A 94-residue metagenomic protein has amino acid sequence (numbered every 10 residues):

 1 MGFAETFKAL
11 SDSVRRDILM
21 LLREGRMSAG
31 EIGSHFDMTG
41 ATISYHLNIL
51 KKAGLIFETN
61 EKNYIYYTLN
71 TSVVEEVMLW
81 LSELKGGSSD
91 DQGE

Functional and structural regions predicted by a protein language model:
G2, K8, E24, V74-E94: Amphipathic alpha-helical dimerization/coiled-coil segments that flank or bridge DNA-binding/regulatory modules
G2-T42, E61-V73: N-terminal helix-turn-helix DNA-binding core of bacterial DNA-binding proteins
S13, D17, L50, E76 (+1 more regions): Solvent-exposed, charged/polar functional surfaces in cytosolic regulatory/catalytic domains
S34, Y45, K51-K52: Alpha-helical residues within the helix-turn-helix
T42-H46, K85: Short alpha-helical linear motifs
